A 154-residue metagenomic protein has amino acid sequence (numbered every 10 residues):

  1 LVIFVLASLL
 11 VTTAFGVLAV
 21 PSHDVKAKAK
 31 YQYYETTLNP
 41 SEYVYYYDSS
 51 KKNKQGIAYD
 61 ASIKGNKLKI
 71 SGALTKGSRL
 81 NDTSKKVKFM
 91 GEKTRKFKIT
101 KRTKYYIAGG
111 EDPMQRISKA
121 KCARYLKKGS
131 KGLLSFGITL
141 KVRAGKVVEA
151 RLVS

Functional and structural regions predicted by a protein language model:
L1-V11: Sec-dependent N-terminal signal peptides
F4, F15, L133-L134: Generic detector of short alpha-helix boundary/capping microenvironments and adjacent low-complexity segments
A7, P21, D48-S49: Intrinsically disordered, low-complexity segments enriched in Ser/Pro/Gly/Ala and basic residues
V11-Y31: Sec-dependent signal peptide cleavage junction
V25-S154: Solvent-exposed hydroxyl-ligand-binding patches built from regularly spaced Ser/Thr and small hydrophobics
